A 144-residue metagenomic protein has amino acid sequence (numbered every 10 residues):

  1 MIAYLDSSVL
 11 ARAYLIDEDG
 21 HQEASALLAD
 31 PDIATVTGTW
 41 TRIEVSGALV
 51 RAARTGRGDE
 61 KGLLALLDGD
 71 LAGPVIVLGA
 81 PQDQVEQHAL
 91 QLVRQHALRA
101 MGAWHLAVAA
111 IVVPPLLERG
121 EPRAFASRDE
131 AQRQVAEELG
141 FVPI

Functional and structural regions predicted by a protein language model:
M1-T41, A52-A65, F141: Short, well-structured N-terminal submotif of metal-dependent ribonuclease cores
V9-L10, E44-A48, H88: A general alpha-helix detector
A11, D32, L49, A53 (+2 more regions): Short amphipathic alpha-helical interaction patches enriched in hydrophobic/aromatic residues with interspersed Lys/Arg
R12, Q22, Q87, R133-Q134: Alpha-helical elements of the RecA-like P-loop NTPase motor core of helicases
T37-I43, M101-W104: Aromatic- and histidine-enriched alpha-helix N-cap/loop-to-helix transition segments that scaffold the rims
G38, E60-A80, H96, F125-S127 (+2 more regions): Anionic, Ser/Thr-rich low-complexity intrinsically disordered regions
G47-R54, A110-P114: Short glycine/serine- and small hydrophobic-enriched flexible loop segments
V75-A131: Active-site neighborhoods of divalent-metal-dependent phosphate/nucleic-acid chemistry enzymes
